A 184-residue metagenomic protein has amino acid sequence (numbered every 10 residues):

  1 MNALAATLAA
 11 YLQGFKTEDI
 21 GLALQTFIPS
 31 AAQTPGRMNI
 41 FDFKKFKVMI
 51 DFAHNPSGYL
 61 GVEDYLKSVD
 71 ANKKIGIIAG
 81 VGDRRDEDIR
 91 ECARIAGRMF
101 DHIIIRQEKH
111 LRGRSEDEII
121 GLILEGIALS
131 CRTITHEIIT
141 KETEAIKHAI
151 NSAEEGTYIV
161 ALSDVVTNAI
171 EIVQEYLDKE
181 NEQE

Functional and structural regions predicted by a protein language model:
M1: Residue-level detector of a single, highly conserved position within proteins
A5-E18, L22-E184: ATP-dependent carboxylate-amine ligase
